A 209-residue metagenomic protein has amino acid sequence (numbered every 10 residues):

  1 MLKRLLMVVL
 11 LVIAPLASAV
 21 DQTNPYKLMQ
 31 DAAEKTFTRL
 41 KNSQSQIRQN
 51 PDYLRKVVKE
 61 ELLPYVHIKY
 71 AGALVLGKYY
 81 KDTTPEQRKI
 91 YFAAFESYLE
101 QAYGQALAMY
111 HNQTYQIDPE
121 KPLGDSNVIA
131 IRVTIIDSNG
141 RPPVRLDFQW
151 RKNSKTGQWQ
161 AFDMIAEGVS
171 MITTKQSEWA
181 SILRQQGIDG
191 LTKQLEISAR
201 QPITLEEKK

Functional and structural regions predicted by a protein language model:
M1-L6: Bacterial N-terminal signal peptides that target proteins for export
A14-L16: N-terminal signal peptide c-region/cleavage motif recognized by signal peptidases
S18-N24, K209: Short, low-structural-confidence N-terminal segments
Q22-Y103: Early exported N-terminus immediately downstream of N-terminal targeting peptides
N24-K27, N42-Q49, D82-E86, N112 (+5 more regions): Surface-exposed, polar/charged faces of alpha-helical domains in mature secreted/periplasmic/lumenal proteins
Q101-V144, S198-K209: Surface-exposed, charged secondary-structure patches
P143-T173: Short beta-strand edge/turn micro-motifs at domain boundaries
D163-K209: Low-complexity, intrinsically disordered terminal/linker segments enriched in charged and Gly/Pro repeats
